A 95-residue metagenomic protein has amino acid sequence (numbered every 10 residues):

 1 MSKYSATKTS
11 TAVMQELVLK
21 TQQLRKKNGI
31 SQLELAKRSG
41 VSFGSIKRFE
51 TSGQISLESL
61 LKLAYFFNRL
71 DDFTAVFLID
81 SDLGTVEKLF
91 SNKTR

Functional and structural regions predicted by a protein language model:
S2-K27, V76: A short, Lys/Arg-rich alpha-helix, primarily the initiator
K3, T74-R95: Short, charged recognition helix plus adjacent turn of helix-turn-helix-like nucleic-acid-binding domains
L19-E34, N92-R95: Short basic helix-loop element that most often maps to the first helix and adjoining turn of HTH DNA-binding modules
T21, Q32, F43, L57-L60: Helix-turn-helix DNA-binding elements, focusing on the entry/boundary residues of the two helices that contact DNA
G29-K47: Short alpha-helical DNA-recognition segment
G53-Y65: Short, basic-rich loop-to-helix N-cap that marks the start of a DNA-contacting helix
